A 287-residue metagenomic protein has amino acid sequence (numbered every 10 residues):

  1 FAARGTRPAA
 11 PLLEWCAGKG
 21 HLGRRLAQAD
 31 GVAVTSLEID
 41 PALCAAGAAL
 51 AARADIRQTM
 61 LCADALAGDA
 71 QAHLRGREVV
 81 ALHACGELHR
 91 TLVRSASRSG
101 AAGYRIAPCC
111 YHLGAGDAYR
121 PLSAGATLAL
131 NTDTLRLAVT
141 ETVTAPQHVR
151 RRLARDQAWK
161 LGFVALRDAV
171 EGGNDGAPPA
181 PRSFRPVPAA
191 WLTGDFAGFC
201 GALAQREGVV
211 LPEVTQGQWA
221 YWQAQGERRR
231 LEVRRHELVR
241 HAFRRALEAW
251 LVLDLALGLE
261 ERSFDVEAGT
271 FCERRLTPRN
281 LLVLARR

Functional and structural regions predicted by a protein language model:
A2-P8: Conserved alpha-helix/loop element of class I SAM-dependent methyltransferases that forms part of the SAM/SAH-binding
A9-C16: Conserved class I S-adenosyl-L-methionine
G20-G31: Conserved SAM-binding loop of SAM-dependent methyltransferases across substrates and taxa, primarily the Class I
A33-E38: Conserved SAM-binding motif I beta-strand of class I
G47-A48: Conserved SAM-binding loop
D55-A65: Conserved SAM-binding strand-loop segment of SAM-dependent methyltransferases
L66, A70-R287: Class I S-adenosyl-L-methionine
